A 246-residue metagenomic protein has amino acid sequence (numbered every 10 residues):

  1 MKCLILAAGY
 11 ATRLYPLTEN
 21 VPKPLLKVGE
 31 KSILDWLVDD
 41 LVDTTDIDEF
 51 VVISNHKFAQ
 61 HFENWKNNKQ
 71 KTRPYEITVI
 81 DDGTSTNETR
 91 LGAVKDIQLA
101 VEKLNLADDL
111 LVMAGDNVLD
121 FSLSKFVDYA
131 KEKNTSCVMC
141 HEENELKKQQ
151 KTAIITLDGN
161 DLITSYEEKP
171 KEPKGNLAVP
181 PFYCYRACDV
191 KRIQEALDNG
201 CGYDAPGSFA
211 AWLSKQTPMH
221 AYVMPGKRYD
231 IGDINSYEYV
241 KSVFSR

Functional and structural regions predicted by a protein language model:
M1-N20, L25-L26, E76-I77, P218: N-terminal nucleotide-binding beta1-loop-alpha1 segment
K2-I5, K27, K31-V112: Conserved N-terminal catalytic core of the sugar/cofactor nucleotidyltransferase
Y10, D116-N117: Active-site metal-binding loops of divalent metal-dependent hydrolases
H61, K95-L99, K125, S208-F209 (+1 more regions): Alpha-helical elements of Rossmann-like donor-binding domains used by nucleotide-donor carbohydrate transfer enzymes
N117-D120, R228: A short, conserved beta-strand element in the Rossmann-like catalytic core that flanks the donor/metal-binding loop
F121-Q149: Conserved donor-nucleotide/metal-binding helix-loop-beta segment in metal-dependent transferases, i.e., the alpha-helix
V127-K131, L162-D230, I234-R246: Catalytic-core segments of class I nucleotidyltransferases/pyrophosphorylases that form NMP-activated intermediates
T156-L162: Short acidic-glycine loop/turn motifs at beta-strand connectors
